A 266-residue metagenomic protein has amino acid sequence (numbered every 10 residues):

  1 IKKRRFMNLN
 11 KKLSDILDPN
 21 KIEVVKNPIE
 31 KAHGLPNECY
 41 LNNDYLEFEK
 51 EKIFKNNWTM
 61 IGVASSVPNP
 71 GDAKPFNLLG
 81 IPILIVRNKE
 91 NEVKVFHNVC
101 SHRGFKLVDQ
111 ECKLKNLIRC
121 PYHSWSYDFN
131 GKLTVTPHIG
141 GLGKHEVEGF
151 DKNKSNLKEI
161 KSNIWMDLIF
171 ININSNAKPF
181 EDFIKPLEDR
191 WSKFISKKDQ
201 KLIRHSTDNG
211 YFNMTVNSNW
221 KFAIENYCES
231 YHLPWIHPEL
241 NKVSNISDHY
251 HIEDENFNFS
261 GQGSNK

Functional and structural regions predicted by a protein language model:
F6, E92, N98, N163-I164 (+1 more regions): C-terminal catalytic domain of Rieske-type non-heme iron oxygenases
F6-Q110, K161-N163: N-terminal pre-ligand scaffold of iron-sulfur
D15-N43, C112-S124, N156-M166, I246-K266: N-terminal short leaders/motifs
I61, S65-P68, H138, L240-Y250: Short, charge- and proline-biased low-complexity linear segments that act as flexible interaction/docking motifs
S66-S175, E181-P186: Rieske [2Fe-2S] iron-sulfur-binding domain
